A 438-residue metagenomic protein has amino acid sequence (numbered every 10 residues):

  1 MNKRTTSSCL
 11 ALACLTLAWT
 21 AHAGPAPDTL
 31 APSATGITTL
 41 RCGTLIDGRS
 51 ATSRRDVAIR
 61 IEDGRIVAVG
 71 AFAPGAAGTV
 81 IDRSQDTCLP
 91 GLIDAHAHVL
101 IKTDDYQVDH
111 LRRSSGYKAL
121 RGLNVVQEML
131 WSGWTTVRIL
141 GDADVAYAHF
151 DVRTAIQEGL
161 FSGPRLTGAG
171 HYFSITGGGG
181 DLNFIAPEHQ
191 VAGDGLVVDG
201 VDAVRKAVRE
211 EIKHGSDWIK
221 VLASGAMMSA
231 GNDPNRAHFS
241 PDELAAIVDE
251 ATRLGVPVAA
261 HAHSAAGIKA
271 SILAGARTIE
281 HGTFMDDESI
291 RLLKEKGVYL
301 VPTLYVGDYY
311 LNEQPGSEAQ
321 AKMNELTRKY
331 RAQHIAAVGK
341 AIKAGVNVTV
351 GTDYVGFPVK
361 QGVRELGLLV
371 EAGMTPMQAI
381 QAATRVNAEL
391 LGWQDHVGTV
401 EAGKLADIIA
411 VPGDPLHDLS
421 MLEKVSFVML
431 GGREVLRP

Functional and structural regions predicted by a protein language model:
G24-T39, L45, R49-L89, D109: Histidine-rich, glycine-flanked metal-binding segment
P27-A31, L45-A58, A71-F72, T375-I380 (+1 more regions): Acidic, glycine-enriched loop/beta-strand segments at the rims of small-molecule binding/catalytic pockets
D86-T154, E158, T176, D242 (+2 more regions): Metal-associated gating/positioning segment near the N- to mid-region
I101-K118, T176-G193, M227-P241, K296-R331: Active-site gating loops and adjacent loop-to-helix segments of metal-dependent hydrolytic enzymes
D104-Q107, H149, S229-G231, I268-A274 (+6 more regions): Histidine/acidic-residue-rich catalytic or RNA/ligand-binding cores of hydrolases and nuclease-related proteins
R112, R253, P257, K322 (+1 more regions): His/Asp/Glu-enriched, well-ordered alpha-helical/loop segment that forms or immediately abuts the divalent-metal
L123-A148, S162-Y172, S216-S229, P257 (+2 more regions): Divalent metal-dependent hydrolysis catalytic cores, especially in the metallo-beta-lactamase
D151, D202-A223, M227-L300, K329-N347: Histidine/acidic residue-rich metal-binding segments in metalloenzymes
